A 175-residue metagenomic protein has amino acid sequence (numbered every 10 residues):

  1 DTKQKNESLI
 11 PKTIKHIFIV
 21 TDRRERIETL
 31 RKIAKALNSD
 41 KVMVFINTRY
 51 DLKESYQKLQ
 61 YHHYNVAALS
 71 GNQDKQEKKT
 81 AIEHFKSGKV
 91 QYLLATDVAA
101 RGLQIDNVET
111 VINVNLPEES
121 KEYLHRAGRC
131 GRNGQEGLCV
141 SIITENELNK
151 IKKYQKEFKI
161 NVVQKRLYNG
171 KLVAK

Functional and structural regions predicted by a protein language model:
D1-K175: Conserved helicase RecA-like core
